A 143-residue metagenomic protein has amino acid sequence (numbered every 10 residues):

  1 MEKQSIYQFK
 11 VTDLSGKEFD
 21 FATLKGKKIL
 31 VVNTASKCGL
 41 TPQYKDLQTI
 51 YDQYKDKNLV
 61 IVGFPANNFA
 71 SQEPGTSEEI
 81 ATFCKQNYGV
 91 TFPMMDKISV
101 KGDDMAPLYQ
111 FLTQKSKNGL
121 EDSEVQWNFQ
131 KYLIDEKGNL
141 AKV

Functional and structural regions predicted by a protein language model:
M1-A22, P42, A106-P107: N-terminal "domain-start" segment that seeds a small globular fold
T23, Y54-D56, V125: Extracellular/periplasmic catalytic domains that process cell-envelope and extracellular macromolecules
K27-I29, K37, T41-N67, C84-Y88: Conserved helix-turn-beta segment immediately C-terminal to the redox Cys motif in thioredoxin-like folds
N33, N58-S77, V90-G102: Thiol-based oxidoreductase modules, predominantly thioredoxin-like and allied folds used for disulfide exchange
D46-T49, G75, E79, D104-P107: Extracytoplasmic/secreted proteins, especially bacterial periplasmic and envelope-associated proteins
C84-K85, G89-V143: Thiol/selenol-based redox catalytic cores and closely related redox-interacting motifs
